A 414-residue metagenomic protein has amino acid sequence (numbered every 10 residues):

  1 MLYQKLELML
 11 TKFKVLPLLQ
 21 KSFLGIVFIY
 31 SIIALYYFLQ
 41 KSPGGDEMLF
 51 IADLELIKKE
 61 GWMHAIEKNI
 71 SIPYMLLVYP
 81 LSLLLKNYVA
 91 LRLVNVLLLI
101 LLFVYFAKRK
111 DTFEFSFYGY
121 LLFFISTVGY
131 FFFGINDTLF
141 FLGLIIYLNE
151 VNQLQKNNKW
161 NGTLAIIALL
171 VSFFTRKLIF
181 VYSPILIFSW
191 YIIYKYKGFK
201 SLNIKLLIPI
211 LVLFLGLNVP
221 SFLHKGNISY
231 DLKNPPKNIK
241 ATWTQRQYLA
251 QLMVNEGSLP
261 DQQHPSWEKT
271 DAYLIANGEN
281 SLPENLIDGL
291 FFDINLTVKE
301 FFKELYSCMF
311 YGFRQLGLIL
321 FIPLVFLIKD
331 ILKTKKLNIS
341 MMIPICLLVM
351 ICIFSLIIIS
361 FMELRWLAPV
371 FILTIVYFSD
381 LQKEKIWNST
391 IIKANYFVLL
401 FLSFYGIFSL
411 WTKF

Functional and structural regions predicted by a protein language model:
Y3-L8, K12, E150-Q153, Y182-F214 (+1 more regions): Perimembrane helix-loop-helix junctions
S42-G45, L49-D53, F180-I187, N203-A272: Juxtamembrane membrane-water interface segments immediately following transmembrane helices in multi-pass
L49-E55, M63-K86, V96-L97: Short hydrophobic/aromatic helix or loop-helix immediately within or flanking a transmembrane segment in polytopic
I70, F132-F140, E363-L364: Short acidic/glycine- and proline-prone juxtamembrane loop motifs at membrane-interface regions of multi-pass membrane
V89-A90, N95, E284-F354, I358: Membrane-interface anchor segments at the N-terminal boundary of transmembrane helices in multi-pass membrane enzymes
L93-E114, I146, V325, K329-D330: Transmembrane-helix motifs of polytopic, lipid-linked glycan transferases
F103-V128, L142, I343-P344: Transmembrane-helix signature of polytopic, membrane-embedded enzymes that assemble or transfer cell-envelope glycans
N161-K177, F188, I210-F214: Membrane-interface alpha helices of multi-pass inner-membrane proteins
